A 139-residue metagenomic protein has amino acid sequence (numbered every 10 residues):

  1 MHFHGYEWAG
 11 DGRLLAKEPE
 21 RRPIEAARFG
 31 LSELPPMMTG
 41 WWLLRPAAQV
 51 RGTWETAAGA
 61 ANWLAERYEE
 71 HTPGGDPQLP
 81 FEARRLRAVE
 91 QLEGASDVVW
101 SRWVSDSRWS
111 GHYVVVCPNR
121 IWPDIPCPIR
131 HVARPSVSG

Functional and structural regions predicted by a protein language model:
M1, L34-P35, A47, T56 (+3 more regions): Intrinsically disordered, low-complexity regions enriched in Ser/Pro/Gly/Gln/His and often acidic
M1-A48: Short aromatic-glycine-(Arg/Gly/Cys) micro-motifs in beta-strand/loop hairpins
G10, L43-L44, T56, A65 (+3 more regions): Intrinsic disorder/low-complexity segments enriched in polar/charged and small flexible residues
R22-P23, E69, H131-A133: Short intrinsically disordered coil segments
R45, E55-P77: A short, charged, amphipathic alpha-helix used as a generic interaction element across diverse proteins
V50-G52: Beta-strand-rich interaction surfaces with strong enrichment in secreted/lumenal proteins
P80-A83: Cytosolic terminal low-complexity segments enriched in Ser/Thr and acidic residues
R85-G139: Acidic, proline/glycine-rich low-complexity IDRs
